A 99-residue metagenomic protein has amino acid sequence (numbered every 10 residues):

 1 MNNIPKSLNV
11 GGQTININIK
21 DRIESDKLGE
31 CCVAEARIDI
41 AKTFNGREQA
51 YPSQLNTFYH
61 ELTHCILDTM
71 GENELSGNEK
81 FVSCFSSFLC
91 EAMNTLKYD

Functional and structural regions predicted by a protein language model:
M1-N9, N16-D39, E48: Catalytic zinc-binding patch centered on the HExxH motif and its immediate surroundings that defines zinc-dependent
I19, K42, L67-T69: Residue-level recognition of conserved beta-strand positions in structured domain cores
C31-C32, C65, C84, C90: Generic recognition of cysteine residues
A34-T57, E72: Short pre-active-site segment immediately N-terminal to the catalytic Zn-binding motif
E48, C65-I66, L75: Short active-site-adjacent helix-start/loop capping segments
N56-D68: Active-site recognition of the HExxH zinc-binding catalytic motif
E72-D99: Post-HExxH zinc-binding segment in Zn-dependent metallohydrolases
